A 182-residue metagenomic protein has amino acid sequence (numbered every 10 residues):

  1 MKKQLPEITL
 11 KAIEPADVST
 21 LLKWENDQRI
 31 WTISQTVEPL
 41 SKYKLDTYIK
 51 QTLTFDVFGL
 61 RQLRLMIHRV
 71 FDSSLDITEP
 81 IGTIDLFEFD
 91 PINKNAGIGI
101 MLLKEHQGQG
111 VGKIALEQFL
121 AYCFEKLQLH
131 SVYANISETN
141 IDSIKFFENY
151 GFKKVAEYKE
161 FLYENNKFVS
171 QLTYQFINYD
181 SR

Functional and structural regions predicted by a protein language model:
M1-V18, L75-R182: Acyl-donor (CoA/ACP) binding surface of acyl/acetyltransferases
I8, E14-S34: Short amphipathic alpha-helix that is part of the acyltransferase structural core
D27-I30, P39, T54, Q107 (+1 more regions): Residue-level marker of structural boundaries
R29-Q51: Conserved GNAT-fold acetyl-CoA-binding loop/helix
T54-L60, F152: Short loop/turn motifs at secondary-structure junctions and domain boundaries
L60-G82: Conserved beta-hairpin
